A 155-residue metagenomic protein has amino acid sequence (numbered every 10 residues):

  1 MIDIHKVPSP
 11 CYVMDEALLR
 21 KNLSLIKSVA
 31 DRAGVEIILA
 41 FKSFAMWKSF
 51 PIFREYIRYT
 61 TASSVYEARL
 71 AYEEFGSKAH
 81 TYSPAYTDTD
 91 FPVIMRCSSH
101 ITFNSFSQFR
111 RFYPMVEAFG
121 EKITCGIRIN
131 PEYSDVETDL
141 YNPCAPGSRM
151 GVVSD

Functional and structural regions predicted by a protein language model:
M1-M14: Generic N-terminal amphipathic, Lys/Arg-enriched alpha-helix
L18: Active-site anion-handling motifs in enzyme catalytic cores
L23: Short amphipathic alpha-helical/adjacent loop interface patches that line ligand and macromolecule-binding sites
A33: Short helix-loop-beta connector
E36-D155: Active-site-proximal beta-alpha core segment in soluble small-molecule metabolic enzymes
